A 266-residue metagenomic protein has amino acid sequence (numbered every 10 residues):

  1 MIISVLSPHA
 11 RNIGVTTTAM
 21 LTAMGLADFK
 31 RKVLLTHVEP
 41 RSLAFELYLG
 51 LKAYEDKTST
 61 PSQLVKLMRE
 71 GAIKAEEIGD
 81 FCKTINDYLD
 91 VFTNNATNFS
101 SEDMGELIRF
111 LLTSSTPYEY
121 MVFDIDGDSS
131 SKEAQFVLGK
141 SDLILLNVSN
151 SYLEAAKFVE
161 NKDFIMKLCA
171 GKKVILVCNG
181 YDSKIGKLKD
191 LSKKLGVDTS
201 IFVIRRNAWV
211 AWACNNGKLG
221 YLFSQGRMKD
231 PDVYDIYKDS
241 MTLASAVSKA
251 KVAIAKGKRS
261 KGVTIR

Functional and structural regions predicted by a protein language model:
M1-V33, V38: Walker A (P-loop) phosphate-binding motif
V5-L6, T36, T93-N94, V122-D124 (+2 more regions): Conserved beta-strand segments of the P-loop GTPase G domain that flank and frequently precede/overlap
S7-A10, L35-T116: P-loop/Walker-type NTP enzyme "switch/lid" segment
S101-L107, V159-K184: P-loop/Walker A phosphate-binding loop and immediately adjacent motor/lid segment at beta-alpha junctions
K132-S151: Inter-motif core of Ras-like GTPase G domains
G180-G226: Beta-strand-loop-alpha "switch" segments that mediate conformational coupling across diverse proteins
N216-R266: NTP-binding/hydrolysis catalytic cores, primarily Walker-type P-loop NTPases
